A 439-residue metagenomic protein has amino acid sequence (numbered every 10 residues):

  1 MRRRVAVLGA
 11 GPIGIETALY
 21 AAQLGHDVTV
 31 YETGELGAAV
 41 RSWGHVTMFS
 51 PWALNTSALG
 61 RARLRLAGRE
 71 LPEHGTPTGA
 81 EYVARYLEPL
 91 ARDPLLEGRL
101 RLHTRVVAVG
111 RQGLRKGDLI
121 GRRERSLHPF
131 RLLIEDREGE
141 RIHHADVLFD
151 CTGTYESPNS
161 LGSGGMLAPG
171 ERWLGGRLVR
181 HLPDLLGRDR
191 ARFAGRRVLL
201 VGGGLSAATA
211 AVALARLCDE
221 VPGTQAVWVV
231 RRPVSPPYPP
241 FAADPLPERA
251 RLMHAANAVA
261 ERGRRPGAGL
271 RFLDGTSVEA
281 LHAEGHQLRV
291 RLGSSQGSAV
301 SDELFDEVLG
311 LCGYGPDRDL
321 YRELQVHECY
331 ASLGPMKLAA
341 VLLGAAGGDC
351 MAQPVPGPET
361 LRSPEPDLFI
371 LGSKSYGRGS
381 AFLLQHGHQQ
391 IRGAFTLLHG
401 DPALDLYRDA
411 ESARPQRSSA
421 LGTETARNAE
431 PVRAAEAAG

Functional and structural regions predicted by a protein language model:
R2-R4, H103, G195, G275: Phosphate-coordination loops involved in phosphoryl transfer and adenosine-cofactor binding
R3-T29, L200-L217: N-terminal Rossmann-like FAD-binding beta1-loop-alpha1 element of flavoenzymes
I13, L36, Y155, S206 (+1 more regions): Conserved Rossmann-like nucleotide-cofactor binding loop
Y31, E35-Y86, H181-L185, A226-A250 (+1 more regions): Glycine-rich active-site loop/strand segments that organize a redox cofactor
E70-V147, T152-E156, E279-R289, L304-E307: Feature captures the FAD/FMN-dependent oxidoreductase FAD-binding
G79, D150-E220, A226, S332-V341 (+3 more regions): Glycine-rich dinucleotide-binding loop and its adjacent helix/turn
A108, S126, R216-C329, T396 (+1 more regions): A Rossmann-like FAD-binding core segment of flavoenzymes
D274, L311, G315-P316, Y330-G439: C-terminal, flexible cofactor-proximal segment of oxidoreductases
